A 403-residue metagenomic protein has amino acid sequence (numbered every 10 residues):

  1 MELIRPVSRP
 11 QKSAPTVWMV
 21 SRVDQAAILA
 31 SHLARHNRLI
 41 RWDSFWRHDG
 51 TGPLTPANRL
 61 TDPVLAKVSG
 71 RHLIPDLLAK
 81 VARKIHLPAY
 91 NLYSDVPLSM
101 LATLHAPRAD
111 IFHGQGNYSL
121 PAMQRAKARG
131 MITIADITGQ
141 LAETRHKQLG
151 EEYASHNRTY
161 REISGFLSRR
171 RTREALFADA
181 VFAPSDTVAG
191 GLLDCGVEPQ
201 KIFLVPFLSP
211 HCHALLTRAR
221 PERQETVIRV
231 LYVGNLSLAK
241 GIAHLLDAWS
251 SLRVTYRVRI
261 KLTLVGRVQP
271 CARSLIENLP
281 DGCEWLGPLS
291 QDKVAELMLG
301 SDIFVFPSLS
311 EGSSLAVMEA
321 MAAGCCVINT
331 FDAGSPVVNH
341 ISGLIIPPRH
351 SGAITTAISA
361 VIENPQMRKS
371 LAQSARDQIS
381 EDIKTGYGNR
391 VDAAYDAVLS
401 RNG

Functional and structural regions predicted by a protein language model:
L77-P88, T133-R169: Acceptor-binding helix/loop patch of EC 2.4 sugar-transfer enzymes, predominantly nucleotide-sugar-dependent
S99-P107, L120-A122, L141, N157-V181: Membrane-proximal helix-turn-helix segments that form the acceptor-binding/catalytic region of lipid-linked
A175, P288-L289, E296-S301: Short alpha-helical donor nucleotide-sugar binding micro-motif in glycosyltransferases
F207-H213, R218-K240, L246-S250, T263: Conserved donor-binding/catalytic core segment of Leloir-type glycosyltransferases
R273-K293: Nucleotide-activated donor-binding/catalytic signature segment of Leloir-type glycosyltransferases, i.e., the conserved
L309: Aromatic "clamp/platform" in nucleotide-sugar-dependent glycosyltransferases that forms part of the donor/acceptor
C326-N329: Short hydrophobic beta-strand element within catalytic cores of glycosyltransferases and related nucleotide-activated
H340, L344-S351, A360-Q366: Conserved acidic donor-binding segment of nucleotide-sugar-dependent glycosyltransferases
